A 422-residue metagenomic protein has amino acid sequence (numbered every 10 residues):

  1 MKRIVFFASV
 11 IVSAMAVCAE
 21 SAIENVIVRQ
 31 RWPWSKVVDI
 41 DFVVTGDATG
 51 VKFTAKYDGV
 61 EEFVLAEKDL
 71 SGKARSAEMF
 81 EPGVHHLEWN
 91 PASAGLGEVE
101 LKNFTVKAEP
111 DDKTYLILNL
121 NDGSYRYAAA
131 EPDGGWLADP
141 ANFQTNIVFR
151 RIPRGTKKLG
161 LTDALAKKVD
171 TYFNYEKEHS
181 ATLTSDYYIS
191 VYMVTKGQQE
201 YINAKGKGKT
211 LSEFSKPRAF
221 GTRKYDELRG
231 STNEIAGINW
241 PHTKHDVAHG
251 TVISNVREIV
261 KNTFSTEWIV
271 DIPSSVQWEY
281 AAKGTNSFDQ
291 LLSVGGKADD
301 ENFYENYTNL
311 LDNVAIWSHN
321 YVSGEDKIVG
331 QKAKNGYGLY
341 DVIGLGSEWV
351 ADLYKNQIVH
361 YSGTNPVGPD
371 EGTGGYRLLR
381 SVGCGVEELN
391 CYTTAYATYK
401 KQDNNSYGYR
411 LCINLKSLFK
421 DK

Functional and structural regions predicted by a protein language model:
I4-S13: Sec-dependent N-terminal signal peptides
A19-A22, I27, F53, K73 (+7 more regions): Short, compositionally biased
K36-I40: Structural beta-strand segments of beta-rich domains
V43-A48, Y57, S93: Extracellular acidic, Ser/Thr/Pro-rich low-complexity tracts
V60-G95: Glycine-centered tight-turn motifs at strand-turn-strand junctions
G95-K102: Short glycine/proline/serine/threonine-rich loop/turn segments at secondary-structure transition edges
T195-S212, G221-D226, S231-S265: A short alpha-helix/helix-coil micro-patch that ends at or immediately precedes a cysteine
I238-N390: Functional-site microenvironments in short loops/helix caps that host divalent-cation chemistry
